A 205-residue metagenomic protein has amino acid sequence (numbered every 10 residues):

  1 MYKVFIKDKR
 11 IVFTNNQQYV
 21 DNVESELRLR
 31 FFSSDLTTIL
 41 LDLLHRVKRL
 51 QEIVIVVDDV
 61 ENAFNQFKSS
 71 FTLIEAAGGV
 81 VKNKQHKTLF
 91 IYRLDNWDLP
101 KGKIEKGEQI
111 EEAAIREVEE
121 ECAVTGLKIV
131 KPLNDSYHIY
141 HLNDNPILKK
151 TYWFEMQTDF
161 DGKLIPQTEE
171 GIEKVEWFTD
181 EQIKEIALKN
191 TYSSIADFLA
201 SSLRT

Functional and structural regions predicted by a protein language model:
M1, A76, K149-W153: Short hydrophobic/aromatic beta-strand or adjacent loop that forms the aromatic wall/cage of a ligand/substrate-binding
Y2-I6, V12-L29, Q167-T205: Nudix hydrolase/Nudix homology domain
N22, L29-F31, K82-E119, V124: Conserved Nudix-box catalytic region and its N-terminal flanking loop in Nudix hydrolases and closely related
S34-G78: Acidic, metal-coordinating catalytic segment for phosphate/diphosphate chemistry, firing primarily on the Nudix
G78, K87, K174: Conserved beta-strand and immediately adjacent loop positions that scaffold enzyme active sites
V81-K82, W177: Conserved hydrophobic "DFG−1" position in protein kinase catalytic cores
I104-T191: Unchanged
